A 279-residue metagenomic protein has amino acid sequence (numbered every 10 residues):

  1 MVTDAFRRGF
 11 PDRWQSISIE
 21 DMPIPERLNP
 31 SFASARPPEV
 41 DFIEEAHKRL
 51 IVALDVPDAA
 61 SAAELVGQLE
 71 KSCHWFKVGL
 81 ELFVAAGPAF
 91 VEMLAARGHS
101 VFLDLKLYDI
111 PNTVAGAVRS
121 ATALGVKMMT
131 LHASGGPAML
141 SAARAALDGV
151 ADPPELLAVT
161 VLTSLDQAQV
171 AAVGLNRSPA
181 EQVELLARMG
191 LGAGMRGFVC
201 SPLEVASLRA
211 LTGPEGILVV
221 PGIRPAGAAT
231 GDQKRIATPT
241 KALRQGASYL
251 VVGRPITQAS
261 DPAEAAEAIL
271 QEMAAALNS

Functional and structural regions predicted by a protein language model:
P23-E26, F32-V56, A63-E64, A206 (+2 more regions): N-terminal amphipathic alpha-helix/helix-capping segment at the start of soluble metabolic enzymes
H47, D109, T113-G197, S201-A206 (+2 more regions): Conserved anion-binding
L50-L54, F76-V78, V101-L105, M129-L131 (+4 more regions): Hydrophobic faces of well-ordered beta-strands that scaffold small-molecule active sites in alpha/beta enzyme cores
P57-Q68, N112-R119, P179-A187, R235-K241: Short, acidic/polar
K71, R97, L124, A193 (+1 more regions): Structural motif
V126-G136, P225, R235, P239-A265: Glycine-rich phosphate-binding active-site loops on the catalytic face of alpha/beta enzymes
L140-R144, T257-S279: C-terminal helical cap(s) of enzyme catalytic domains, especially alpha/beta-barrels
